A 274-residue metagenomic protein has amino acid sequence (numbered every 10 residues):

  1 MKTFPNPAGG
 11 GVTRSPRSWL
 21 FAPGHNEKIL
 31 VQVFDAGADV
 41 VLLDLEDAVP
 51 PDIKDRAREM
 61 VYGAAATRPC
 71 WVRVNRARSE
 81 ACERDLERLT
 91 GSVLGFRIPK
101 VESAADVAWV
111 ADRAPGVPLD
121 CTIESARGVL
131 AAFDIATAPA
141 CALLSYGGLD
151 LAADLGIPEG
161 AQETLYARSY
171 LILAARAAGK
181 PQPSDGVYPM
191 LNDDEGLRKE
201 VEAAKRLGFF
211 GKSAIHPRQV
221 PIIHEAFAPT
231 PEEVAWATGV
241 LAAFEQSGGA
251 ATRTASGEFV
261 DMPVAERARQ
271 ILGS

Functional and structural regions predicted by a protein language model:
M1-S274: Expand to "…catalyze enediolate/carbanion chemistry for C-C bond making/breaking, isomerization, decarboxylation
